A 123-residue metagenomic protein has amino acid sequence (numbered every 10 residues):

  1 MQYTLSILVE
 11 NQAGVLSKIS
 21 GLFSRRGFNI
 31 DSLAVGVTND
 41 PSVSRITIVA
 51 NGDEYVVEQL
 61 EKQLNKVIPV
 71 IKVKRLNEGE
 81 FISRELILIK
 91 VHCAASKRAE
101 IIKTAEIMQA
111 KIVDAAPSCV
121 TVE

Functional and structural regions predicted by a protein language model:
M1-E123: A conserved regulatory-domain signal marking ACT and ACT-like small-molecule sensing domains and adjacent regulatory
